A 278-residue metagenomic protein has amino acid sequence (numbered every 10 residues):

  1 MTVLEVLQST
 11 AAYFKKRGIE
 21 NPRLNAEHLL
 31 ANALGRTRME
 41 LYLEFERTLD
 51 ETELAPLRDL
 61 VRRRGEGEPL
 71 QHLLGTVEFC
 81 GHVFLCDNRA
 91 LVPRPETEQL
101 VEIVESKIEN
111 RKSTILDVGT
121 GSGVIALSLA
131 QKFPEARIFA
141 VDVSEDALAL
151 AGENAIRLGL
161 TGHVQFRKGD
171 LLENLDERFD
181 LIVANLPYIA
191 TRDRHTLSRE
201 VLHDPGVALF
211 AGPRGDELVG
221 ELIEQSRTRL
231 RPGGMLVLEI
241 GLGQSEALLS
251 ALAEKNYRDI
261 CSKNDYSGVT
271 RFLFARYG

Functional and structural regions predicted by a protein language model:
M1-R36, E40-Y42, E46-L49: Non-catalytic accessory regions of SAM-dependent methyltransferases
E5-Q8, A12-K16, E51-R63, E102 (+11 more regions): Replace "anionic and nucleotidyl ligands
L30-I103: Conserved AdoMet
E40, A208, S262: Conserved beta-strand positions that form and line the central face of beta-propeller blades
V83, R137, H163-Q165, R258-C261: Conserved beta-strand segments of alpha/beta enzyme cores
V92-S198, E221: Conserved SAM/SAH cofactor-binding pocket of Class I
Y188-L218: Mobile active-site "lid"/loop adjacent to the S-adenosyl-L-methionine
P213-R276: Conserved Class I SAM-dependent methyltransferase catalytic core
